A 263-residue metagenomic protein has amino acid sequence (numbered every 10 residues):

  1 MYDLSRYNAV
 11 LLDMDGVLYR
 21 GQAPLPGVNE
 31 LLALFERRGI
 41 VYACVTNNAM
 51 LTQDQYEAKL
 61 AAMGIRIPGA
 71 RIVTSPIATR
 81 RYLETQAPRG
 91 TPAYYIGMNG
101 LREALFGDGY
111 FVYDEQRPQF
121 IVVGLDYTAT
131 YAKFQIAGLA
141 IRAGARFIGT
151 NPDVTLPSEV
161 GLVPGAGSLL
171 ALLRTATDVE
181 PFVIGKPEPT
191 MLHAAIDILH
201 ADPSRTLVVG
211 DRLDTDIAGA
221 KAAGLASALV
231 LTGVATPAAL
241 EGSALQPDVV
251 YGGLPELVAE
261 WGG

Functional and structural regions predicted by a protein language model:
M1-M14, Y19-I40, A49-V73, R80-G263: Asp-based, Mg2+/Mn2+-dependent phosphohydrolase catalytic module
